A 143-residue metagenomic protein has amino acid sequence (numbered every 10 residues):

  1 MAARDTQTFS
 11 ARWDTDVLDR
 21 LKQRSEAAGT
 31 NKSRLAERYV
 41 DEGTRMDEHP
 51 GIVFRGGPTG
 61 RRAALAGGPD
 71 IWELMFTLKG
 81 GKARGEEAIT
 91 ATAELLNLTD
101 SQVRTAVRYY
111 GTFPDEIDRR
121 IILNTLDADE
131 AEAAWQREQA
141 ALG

Functional and structural regions predicted by a protein language model:
M1-W13: Short Lys/Arg-rich basic patches
A2-R4, I52-W72: Short, Lys/Arg-enriched anionic-surface-contact patches
A11-W13, L21, A28-D41: Short amphipathic alpha-helical segments
L21-R24, A91-E94: Short alpha-helical "recognition helix" segments of helix-turn-helix
T30-N31, A93-T105: Short, basic interhelical loop/turn and adjoining N-cap of the next helix at nucleic-acid- or acidic-partner-contacting
E42-H49, A106-R119: Short, solvent-exposed alpha-helical "recognition" segments
H49-R55, E116-A131: Short Lys/Arg-enriched helix C-cap and helix-to-coil transition segments that create basic nucleic-acid-contact patches
G68-G85: Short, amphipathic alpha-helical "recognition" segments used to contact nucleic acids or chromatin
